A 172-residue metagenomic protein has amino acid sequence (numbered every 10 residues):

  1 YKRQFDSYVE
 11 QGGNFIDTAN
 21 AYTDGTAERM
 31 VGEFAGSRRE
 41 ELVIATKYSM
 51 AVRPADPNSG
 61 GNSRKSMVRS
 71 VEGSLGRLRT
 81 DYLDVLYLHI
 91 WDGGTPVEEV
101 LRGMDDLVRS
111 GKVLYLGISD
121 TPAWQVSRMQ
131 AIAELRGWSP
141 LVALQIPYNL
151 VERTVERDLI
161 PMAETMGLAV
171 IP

Functional and structural regions predicted by a protein language model:
Y1-Q4: Conserved small/polar residues in nucleotide/adenosyl-binding loops
Y8, I16, V31, I44 (+7 more regions): Conserved, mostly hydrophobic/aromatic
V9-E10, G32-V43, L75-R79, D105-V108 (+1 more regions): Acidic (Asp/Glu)-rich catalytic clusters
D17-R38, I90-E98: Glycine-rich, proline-tolerant flexible connector loops at the mouths of alpha/beta enzymes
E41-R53, L144-I146: A short, structured active-site edge motif that brings together acidic residues
V52-V68, H89-T95: Active-site mouth loops of central-metabolism enzymes
S66-Y87, S110, E134: CE4/NodB-like, metal-dependent polysaccharide N-deacetylase domain that modifies extracellular/periplasmic N-acetylated
D92-P172: Beta/alpha (TIM)-barrel catalytic core signal, keyed to glycine-rich beta->alpha loops juxtaposed to Asp/Glu that bind
